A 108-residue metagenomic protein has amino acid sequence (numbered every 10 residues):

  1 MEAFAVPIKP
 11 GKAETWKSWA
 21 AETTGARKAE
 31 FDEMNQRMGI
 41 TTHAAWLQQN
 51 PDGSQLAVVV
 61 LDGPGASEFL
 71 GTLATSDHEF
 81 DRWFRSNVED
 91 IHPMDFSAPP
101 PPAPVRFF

Functional and structural regions predicted by a protein language model:
A3-I8, W16, H43-T75: Short, well-ordered beta-strand segments in beta-rich or mixed alpha/beta enzyme and ligand-binding folds
G11-A26: Amphipathic alpha-helical segments
W19-E22, Q49, S86: Enriched - but not universal
K28-T41, D62-P100: An amphipathic, aromatic/His-enriched active-site/gating alpha helix that lines ligand/cofactor pockets
S97, F107-F108: Terminal substrate-recognition subdomain of acyl/acetyltransferases
A103-V105: A conserved mid-domain beta-alpha-beta active-site/ligand-binding segment of alpha/beta enzyme cores
